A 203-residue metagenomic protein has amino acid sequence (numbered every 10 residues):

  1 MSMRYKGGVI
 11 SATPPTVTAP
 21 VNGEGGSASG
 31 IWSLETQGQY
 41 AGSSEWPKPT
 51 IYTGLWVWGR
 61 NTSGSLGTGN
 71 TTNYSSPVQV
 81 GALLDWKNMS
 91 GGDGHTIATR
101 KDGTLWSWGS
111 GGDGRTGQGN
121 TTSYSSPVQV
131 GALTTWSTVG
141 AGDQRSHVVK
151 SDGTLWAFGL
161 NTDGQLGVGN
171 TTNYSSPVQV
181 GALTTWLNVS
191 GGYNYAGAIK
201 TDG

Functional and structural regions predicted by a protein language model:
M1-W56: Enriched but not universal
W32, W56-W58, W86, W106-W108 (+3 more regions): Signature tryptophan residues that serve as conserved aromatic anchors
W56-S75, W108-S125, F158-S175: Short glycine/serine- and acidic-residue-enriched loop/turn motifs that recur at repeat junctions
V57, H95-A98, S107, R145-V148 (+2 more regions): Conserved core positions of repeat-based scaffolds
T72, S76, T122-S137, S151-L155 (+2 more regions): Thr-biased low-complexity repeat/linker tracts and other Thr-enriched repetitive architectures
V80-A82, G111, V130-A132, N161 (+1 more regions): Short loop/turn motifs that cap or connect beta-strands within the blades of beta-propeller-type repeat domains
